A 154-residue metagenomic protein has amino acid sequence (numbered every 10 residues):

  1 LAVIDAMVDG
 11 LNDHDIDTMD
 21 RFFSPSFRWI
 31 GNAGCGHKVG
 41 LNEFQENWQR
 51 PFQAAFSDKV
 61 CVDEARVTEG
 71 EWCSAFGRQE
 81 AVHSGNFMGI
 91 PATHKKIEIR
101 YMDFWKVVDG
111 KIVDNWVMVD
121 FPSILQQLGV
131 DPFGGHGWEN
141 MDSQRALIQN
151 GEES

Functional and structural regions predicted by a protein language model:
L1-S154: C-terminal and inter-domain tail/linker signature
